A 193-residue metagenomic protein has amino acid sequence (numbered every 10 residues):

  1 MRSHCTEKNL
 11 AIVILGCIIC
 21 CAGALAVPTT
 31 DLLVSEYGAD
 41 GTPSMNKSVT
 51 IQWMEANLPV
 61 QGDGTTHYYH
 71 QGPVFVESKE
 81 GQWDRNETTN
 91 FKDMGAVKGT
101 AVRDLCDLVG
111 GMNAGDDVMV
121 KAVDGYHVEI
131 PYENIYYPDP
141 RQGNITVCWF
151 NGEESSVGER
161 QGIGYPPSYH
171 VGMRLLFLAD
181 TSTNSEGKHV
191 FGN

Functional and structural regions predicted by a protein language model:
M1-P28: Secretory targeting signatures
G23-N193: N-terminal intrinsically disordered, low-complexity segments enriched in P/E/S/T
